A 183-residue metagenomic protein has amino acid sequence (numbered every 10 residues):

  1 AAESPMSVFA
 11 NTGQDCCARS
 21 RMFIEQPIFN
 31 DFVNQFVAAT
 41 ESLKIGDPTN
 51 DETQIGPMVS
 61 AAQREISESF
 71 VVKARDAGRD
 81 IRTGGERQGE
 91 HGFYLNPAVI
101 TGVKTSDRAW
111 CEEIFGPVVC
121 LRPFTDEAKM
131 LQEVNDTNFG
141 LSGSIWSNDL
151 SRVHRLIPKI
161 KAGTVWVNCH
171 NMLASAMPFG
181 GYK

Functional and structural regions predicted by a protein language model:
A1-K104, E127-A128, E133, V167: ALDH superfamily catalytic-core signature
K44-P48, R87, Y94-K183: Conserved C-terminal structural/oligomerization subdomain of aldehyde/semialdehyde dehydrogenase
